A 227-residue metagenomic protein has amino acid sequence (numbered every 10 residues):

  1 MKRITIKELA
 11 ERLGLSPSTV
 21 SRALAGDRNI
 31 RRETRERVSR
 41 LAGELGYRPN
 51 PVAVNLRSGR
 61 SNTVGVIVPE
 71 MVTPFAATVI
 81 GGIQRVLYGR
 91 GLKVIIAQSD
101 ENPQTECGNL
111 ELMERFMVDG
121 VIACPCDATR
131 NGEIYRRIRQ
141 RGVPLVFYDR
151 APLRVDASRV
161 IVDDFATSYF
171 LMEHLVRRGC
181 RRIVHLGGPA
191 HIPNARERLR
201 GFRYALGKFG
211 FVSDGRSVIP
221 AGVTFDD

Functional and structural regions predicted by a protein language model:
M1-N62, R200: N-terminal helix-turn-helix DNA-binding module of bacterial transcription factors
K2, R31-T34, P69, A76 (+3 more regions): Short, conserved glycine- and acidic-residue-centered signature motifs in active-site or ligand-binding loops
R12, E44, R85-R90, G108-M117 (+2 more regions): Bacterial carbohydrate/catabolite-sensing allosteric modules
R12, P17-R22, R57-V72, H174 (+1 more regions): Short beta-strand segments enriched in small/hydrophobic residues
E36, L45-A123, R200-R203, G207: Amphipathic helical "hinge" segments at domain boundaries
F75-A76, T105, R130, D156 (+1 more regions): Secondary-structure boundary/capping motif
S99, P125-A128, R150, G187: Short secondary-structure boundary segments
T129-R139: Active-site-adjacent beta->alpha loops and helix N-cap segments on the catalytic face of soluble alpha/beta enzymes
